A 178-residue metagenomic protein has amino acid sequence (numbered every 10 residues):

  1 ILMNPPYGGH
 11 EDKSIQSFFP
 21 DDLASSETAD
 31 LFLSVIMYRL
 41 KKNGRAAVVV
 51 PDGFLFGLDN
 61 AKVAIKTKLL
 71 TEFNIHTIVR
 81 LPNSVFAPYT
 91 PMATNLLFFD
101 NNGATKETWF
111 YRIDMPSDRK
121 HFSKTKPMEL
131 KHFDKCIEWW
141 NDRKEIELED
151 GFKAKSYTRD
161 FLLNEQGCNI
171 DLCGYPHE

Functional and structural regions predicted by a protein language model:
L2-E178: A conserved structural/catalytic subdomain of Rossmann-like adenosyl-cofactor enzymes
